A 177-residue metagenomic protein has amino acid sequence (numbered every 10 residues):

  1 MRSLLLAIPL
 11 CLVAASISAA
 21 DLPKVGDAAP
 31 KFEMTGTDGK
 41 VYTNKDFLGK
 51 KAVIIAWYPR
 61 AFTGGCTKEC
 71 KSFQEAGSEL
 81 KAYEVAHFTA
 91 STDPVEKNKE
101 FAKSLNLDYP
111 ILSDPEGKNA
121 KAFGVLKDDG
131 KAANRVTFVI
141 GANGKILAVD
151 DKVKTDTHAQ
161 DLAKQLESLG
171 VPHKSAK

Functional and structural regions predicted by a protein language model:
M1-L5: Positively charged n-region of N-terminal signal peptides that target proteins for export
A7-A15: Bacterial N-terminal signal peptides
S18-K45, E167: N-terminal "domain-start" segment that seeds a small globular fold
A29-P30, A52, N134-V136: Short loop/turn microsegments at loop-to-beta-strand junctions
M34, F88, N98-N134: Short, internal strand/loop/helix patches that form the active-site neighborhood or redox-interaction surface
N44-T67: Short active-site neighborhood of thiol/selenol oxidoreductases, capturing the structured segment around
F62, T67-L105, G117-N119: Structural microenvironment flanking redox-active thiols in thiol-disulfide oxidoreductases
A133-K177: Thiol-/selenol-based redox modules, centered on thioredoxin-like and closely related oxidoreductase domains
